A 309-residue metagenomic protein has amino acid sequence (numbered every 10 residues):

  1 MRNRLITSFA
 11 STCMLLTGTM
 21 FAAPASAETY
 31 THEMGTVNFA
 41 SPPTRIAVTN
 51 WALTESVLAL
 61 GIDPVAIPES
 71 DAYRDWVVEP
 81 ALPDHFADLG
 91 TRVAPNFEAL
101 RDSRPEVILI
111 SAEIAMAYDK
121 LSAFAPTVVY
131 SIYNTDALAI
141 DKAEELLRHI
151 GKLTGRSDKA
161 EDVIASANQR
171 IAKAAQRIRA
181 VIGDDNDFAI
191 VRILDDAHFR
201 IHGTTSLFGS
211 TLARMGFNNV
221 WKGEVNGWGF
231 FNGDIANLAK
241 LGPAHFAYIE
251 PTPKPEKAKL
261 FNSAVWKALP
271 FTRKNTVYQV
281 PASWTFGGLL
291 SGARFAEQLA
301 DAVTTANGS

Functional and structural regions predicted by a protein language model:
M1-C13: Bacterial N-terminal signal peptides that target proteins for export
T17, A22-A23: N-terminal signal peptide c-region/cleavage motif recognized by signal peptidases
H32-M34, L89-F97, V225-I235: Short helix-initiation/N-cap motifs at beta->coil->alpha
R45, W51-A99: A short, structured surface patch at a secondary-structure boundary
D71-W76, I201-F230: Alpha-helical, coiled-coil/dimerization segments enriched in small aliphatic residues
R104-I110, L238, P243-A244: Proline-aspartate-enriched helix->loop->beta-strand connector
A123-L194, T285, L290-S309: Extracytoplasmic substrate-binding proteins
E145, L241-S309: Structured C-terminal subdomain patch of bacterial secreted/periplasmic proteins
